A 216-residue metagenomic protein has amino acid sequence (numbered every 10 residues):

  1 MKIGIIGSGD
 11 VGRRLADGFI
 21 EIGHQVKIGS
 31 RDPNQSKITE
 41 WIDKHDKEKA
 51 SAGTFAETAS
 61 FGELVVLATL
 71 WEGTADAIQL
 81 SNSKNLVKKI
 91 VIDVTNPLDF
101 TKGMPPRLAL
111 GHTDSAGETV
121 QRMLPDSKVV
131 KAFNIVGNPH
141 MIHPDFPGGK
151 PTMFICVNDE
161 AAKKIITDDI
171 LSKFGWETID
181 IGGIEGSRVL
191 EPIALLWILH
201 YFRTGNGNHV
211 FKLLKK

Functional and structural regions predicted by a protein language model:
M1-K44: NAD(P)+-binding Rossmann beta1-loop-alpha1 motif at the extreme N-terminus of oxidoreductases
G23, F61-E63, S127: Short, well-ordered alpha-helix to beta-strand connector turns
K27, P105-T113, E118, H143-A162: Short beta-strand and adjoining strand-loop segment in the mid-core of the Rossmann-like NAD(P)-dependent dehydrogenase
D46-I90, N96-M104: Rossmann-like NAD(P)-binding element
A52, K128-A132, I179-I181: General beta-strand structural signal in soluble alpha/beta enzymes
A68-T69, V94, A132, C156: Short, well-ordered coil/turn residues at beta-beta hairpins and beta-strand->alpha-helix junctions within
G111-I135, I142-H143: Short, glycine-/small-residue-rich phosphate/pyrophosphate-handling segment
P151-K216: Active-site-lining helix/loop region of Rossmann-like oxidoreductase modules
